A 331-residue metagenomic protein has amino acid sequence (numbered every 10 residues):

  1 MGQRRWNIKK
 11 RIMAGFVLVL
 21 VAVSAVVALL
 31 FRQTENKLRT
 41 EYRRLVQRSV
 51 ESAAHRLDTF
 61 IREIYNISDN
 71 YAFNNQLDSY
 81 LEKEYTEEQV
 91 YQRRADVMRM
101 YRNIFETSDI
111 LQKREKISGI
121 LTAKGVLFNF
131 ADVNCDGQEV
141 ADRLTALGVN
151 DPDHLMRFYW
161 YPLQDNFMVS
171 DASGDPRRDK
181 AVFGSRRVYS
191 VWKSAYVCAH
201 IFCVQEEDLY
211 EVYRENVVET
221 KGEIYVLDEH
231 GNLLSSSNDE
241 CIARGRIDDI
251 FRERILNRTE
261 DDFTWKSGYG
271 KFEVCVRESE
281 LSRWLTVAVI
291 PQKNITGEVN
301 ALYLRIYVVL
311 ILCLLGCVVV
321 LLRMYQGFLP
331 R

Functional and structural regions predicted by a protein language model:
I8-T86: Juxtamembrane extracytoplasmic/periplasmic/luminal helical "stalk" adjacent to the first N-terminal
R62-R99, S118-V133: Extracellular/periplasmic ligand-binding regions of membrane signal-transduction receptors
V90-R102, D132-S173, S236-T264: Extracytoplasmic/periplasmic sensor domains and loops in membrane signaling proteins
M98-L111, A199-C241: Solvent-exposed, extracytoplasmic
D109-K113, T122-C203: Extracytoplasmic/periplasmic ligand-binding sensor regions of membrane-associated signaling proteins
P176-S190, G268-R277, W284-T286: A short beta-strand signature within small-molecule sensing/ligand-binding domains used in signal transduction
Y189-V191, F202-Y213, E240-C241, L281-W284 (+1 more regions): Helix-start (N-cap) segments at beta->loop->alpha junctions that couple sensory/regulatory domains to adjoining helices
V226, L285-R331: Cytoplasm-proximal transmembrane signaling helix
